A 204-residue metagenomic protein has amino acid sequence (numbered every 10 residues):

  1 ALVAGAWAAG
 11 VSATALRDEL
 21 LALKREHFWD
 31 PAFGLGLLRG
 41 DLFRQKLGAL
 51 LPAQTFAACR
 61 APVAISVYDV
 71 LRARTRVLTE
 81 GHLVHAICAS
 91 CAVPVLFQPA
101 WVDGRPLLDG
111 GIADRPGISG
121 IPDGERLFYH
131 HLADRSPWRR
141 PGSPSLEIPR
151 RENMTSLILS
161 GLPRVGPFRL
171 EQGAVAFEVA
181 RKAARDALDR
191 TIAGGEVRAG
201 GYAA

Functional and structural regions predicted by a protein language model:
A1: Gly/Ser-rich catalytic serine loop of serine hydrolases
G5-A204: Patatin-like phospholipase
